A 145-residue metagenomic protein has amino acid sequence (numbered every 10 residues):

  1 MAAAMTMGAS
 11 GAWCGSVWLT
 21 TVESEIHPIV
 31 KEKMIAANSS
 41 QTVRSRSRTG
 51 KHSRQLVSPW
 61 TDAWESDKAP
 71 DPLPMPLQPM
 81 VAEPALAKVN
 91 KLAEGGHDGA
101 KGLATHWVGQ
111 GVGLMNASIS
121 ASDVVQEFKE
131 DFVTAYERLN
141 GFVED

Functional and structural regions predicted by a protein language model:
M1-D145: Conserved active-site-proximal phosphate/metal-binding subdomains
